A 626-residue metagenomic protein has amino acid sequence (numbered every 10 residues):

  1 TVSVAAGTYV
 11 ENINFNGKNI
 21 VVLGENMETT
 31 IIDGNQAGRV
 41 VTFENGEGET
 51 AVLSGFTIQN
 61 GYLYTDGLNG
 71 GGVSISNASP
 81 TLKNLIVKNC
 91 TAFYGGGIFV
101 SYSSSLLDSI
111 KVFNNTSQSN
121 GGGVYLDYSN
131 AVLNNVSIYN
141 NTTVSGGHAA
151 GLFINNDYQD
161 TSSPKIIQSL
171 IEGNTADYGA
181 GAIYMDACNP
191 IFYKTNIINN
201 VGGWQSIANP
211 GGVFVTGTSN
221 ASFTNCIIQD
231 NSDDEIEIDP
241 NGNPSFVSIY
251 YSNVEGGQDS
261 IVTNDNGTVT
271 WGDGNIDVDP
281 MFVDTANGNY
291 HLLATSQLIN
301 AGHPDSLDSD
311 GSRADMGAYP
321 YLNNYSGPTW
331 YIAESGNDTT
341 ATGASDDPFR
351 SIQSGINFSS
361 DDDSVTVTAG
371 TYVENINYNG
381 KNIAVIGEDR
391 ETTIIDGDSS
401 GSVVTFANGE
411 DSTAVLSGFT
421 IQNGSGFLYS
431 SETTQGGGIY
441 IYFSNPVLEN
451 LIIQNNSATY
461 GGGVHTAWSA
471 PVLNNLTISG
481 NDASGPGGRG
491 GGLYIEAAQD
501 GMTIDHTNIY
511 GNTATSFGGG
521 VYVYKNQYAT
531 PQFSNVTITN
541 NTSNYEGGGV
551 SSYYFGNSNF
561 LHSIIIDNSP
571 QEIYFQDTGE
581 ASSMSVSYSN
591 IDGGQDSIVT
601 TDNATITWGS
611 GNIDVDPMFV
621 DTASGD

Functional and structural regions predicted by a protein language model:
T1, D279-G288, Y321-S354, F358 (+2 more regions): Right-handed parallel beta-helix/beta-solenoid
T1-V2, N14-K18, E49, I356-V365 (+2 more regions): Beta-strand repeat architectures
G7-T8, E25-E28, Q59-Y64, G202 (+13 more regions): Acidic glycine-/aspartate-rich tracts in secreted/extracellular proteins
E11-V21, V100-K111, T116, V124-H291 (+5 more regions): Predominantly extracellular beta-rich ligand-binding scaffolds that present long acidic/polar faces for carbohydrate
N19-D66, I276-T285, N382-S431, Q435 (+1 more regions): Right-handed parallel beta-helix/beta-spiral solenoid domain characteristic of secreted/periplasmic
L68-N69, I207-N209, N289-S296, G311-R313 (+3 more regions): Short, polar loop/linker segments at the starts of domains and inter-domain junctions
N287-W330, S354, S624-D626: Surface beta-loop-beta hairpin patches that serve as ligand-binding interfaces in beta-rich domains
